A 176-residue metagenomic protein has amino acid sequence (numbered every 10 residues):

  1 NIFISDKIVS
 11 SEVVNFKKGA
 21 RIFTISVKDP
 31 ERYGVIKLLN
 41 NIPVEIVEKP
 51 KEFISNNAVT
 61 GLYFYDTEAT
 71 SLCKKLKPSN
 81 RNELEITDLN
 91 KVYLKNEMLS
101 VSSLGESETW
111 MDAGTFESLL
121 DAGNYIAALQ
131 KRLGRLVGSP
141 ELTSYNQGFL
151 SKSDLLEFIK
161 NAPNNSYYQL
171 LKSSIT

Functional and structural regions predicted by a protein language model:
N1-N40, F64-T67, S71-L76: Conserved beta-loop-beta/alpha segment of the NTase-like Rossmann-fold superfamily that binds/positions NTPs
I2-I4, I8, I22-I25, I36 (+7 more regions): Weak global preference for isoleucine
V13-V14, I42-F149, S153-D154, K160: Catalytic-core segments of class I nucleotidyltransferases/pyrophosphorylases that form NMP-activated intermediates
R21, L99, R135, Y167-Y168: Secondary-structure boundary/capping residues
F149-L150, L155-T176: Short, amphipathic C-terminal "tail helix"
